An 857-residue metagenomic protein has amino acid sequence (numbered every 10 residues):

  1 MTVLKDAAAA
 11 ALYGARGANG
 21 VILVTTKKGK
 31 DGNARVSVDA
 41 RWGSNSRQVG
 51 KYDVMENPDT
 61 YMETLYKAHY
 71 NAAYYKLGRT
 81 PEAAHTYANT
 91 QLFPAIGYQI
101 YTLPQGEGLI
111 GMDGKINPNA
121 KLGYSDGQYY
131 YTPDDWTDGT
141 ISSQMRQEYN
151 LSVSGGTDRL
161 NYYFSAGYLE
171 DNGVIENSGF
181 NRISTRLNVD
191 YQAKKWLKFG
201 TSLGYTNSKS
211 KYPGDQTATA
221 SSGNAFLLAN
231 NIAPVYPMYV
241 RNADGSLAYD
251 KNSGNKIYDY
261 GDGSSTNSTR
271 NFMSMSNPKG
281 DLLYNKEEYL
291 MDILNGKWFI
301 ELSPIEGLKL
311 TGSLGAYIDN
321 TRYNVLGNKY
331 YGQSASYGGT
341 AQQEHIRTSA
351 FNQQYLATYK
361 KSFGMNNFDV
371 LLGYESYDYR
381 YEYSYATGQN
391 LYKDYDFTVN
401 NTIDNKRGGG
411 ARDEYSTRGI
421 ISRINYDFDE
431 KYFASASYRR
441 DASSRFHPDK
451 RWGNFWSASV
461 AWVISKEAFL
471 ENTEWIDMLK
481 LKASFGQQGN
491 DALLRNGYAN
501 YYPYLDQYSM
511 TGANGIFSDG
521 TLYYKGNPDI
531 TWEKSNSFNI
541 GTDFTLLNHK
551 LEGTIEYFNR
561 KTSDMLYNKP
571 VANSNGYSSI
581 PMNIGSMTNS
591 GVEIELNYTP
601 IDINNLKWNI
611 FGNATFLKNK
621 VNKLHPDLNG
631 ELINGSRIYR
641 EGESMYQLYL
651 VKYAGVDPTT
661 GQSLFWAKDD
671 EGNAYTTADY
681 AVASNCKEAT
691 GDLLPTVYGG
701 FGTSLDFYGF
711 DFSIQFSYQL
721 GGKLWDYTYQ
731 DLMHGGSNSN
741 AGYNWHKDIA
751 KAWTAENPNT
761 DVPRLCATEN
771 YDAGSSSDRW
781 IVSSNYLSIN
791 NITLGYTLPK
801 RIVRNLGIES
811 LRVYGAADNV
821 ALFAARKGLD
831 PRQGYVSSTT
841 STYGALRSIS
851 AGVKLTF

Functional and structural regions predicted by a protein language model:
M1-S37, R146-E148, N161, G167-L169: A beta-strand signature from Gram-negative outer-membrane beta-barrel systems, especially the internal plug domain
N33-V54, L122-L151, S165-I175: Short strand-turn segments of transmembrane beta-barrel domains in outer membranes, especially the first one or two
S37-Y124, D215, M582, T599-L693 (+2 more regions): Conserved small-residue
L77-P133, R146-E148, T219-G280: Acidic, glycine-rich flexible loop segments
E82-A120, D138-P213, Y236-V240, M291-K297 (+1 more regions): Transmembrane beta-barrel wall of Gram-negative outer-membrane proteins
Y124-S125, Q333, D404, S443 (+1 more regions): Extracytoplasmic gating/loop element in the C-terminal half of outer-membrane beta-barrel translocons and assembly
R182, N188-L197, L203-N207, Q216 (+5 more regions): Extracellular/periplasmic, surface-exposed regions of secreted and cell-surface proteins
D692-W725: Glycine-rich, aromatic-lined ligand/substrate-binding cores of catalytic and carbohydrate-binding domains
